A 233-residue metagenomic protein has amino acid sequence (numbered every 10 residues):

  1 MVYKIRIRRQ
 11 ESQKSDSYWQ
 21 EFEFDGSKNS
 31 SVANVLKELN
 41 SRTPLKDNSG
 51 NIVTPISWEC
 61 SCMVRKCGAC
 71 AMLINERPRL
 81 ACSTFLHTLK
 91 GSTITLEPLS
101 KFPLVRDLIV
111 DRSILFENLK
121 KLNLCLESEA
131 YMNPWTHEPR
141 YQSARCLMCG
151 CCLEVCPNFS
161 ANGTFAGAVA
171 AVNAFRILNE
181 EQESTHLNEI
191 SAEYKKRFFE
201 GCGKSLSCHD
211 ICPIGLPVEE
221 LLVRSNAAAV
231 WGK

Functional and structural regions predicted by a protein language model:
M1-F22: Eukaryote-biased recognition of intrinsically disordered, low-complexity regulatory segments
V2, A69, T93: Broad gene-expression machinery/nucleic-acid interaction feature
I5, C67-C70, C149, C156: Short, thiol/selenol-centered motifs that function as redox-active sites or metal-ligating centers
R6-R8, D25, S83, E97-L99: Residues in well-ordered beta-strands of folded domains
W19-S31: Short, contiguous acidic and Ser/Thr-rich linear segments
S30-N51, S92-K233: Ferredoxin-type iron-sulfur electron-transfer modules in oxidoreductases and energy-metabolism complexes
N40-N75: A basic, amphipathic helix-loop patch mediating RNA/tRNA/ribosome contacts
M72-L96: Glycine-rich phosphate/adenylate-binding loop and adjacent beta-alpha elements of nucleotide- or dinucleotide-binding
